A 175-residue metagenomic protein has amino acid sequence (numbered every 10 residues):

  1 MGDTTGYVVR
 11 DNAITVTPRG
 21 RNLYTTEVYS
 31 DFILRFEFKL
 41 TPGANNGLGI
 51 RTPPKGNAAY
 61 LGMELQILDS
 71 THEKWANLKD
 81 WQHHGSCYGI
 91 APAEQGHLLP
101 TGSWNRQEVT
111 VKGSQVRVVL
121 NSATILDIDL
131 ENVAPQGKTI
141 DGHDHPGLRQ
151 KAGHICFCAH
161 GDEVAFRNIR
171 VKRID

Functional and structural regions predicted by a protein language model:
M1-D175: Carbohydrate-interacting regions of secretory-pathway proteins
